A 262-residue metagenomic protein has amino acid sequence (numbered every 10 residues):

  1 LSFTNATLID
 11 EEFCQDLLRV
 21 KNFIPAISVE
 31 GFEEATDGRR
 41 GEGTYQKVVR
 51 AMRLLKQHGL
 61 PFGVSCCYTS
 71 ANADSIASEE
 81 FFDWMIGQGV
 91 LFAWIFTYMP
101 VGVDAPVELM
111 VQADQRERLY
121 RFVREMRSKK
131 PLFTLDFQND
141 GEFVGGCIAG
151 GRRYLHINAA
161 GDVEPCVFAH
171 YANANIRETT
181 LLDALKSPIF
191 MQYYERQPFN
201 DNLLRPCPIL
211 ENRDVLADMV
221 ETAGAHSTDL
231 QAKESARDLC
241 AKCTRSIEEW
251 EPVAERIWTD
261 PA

Functional and structural regions predicted by a protein language model:
L1-F96: Radical SAM/AdoMet-radical enzyme domain recognition
L18, K56, I86, R124 (+4 more regions): Alpha-helix boundary recognition
E34, F62, R153, E164 (+1 more regions): Glycine-centered loop/turn positions within well-structured domains that cap or flank conserved ligand/cofactor-binding
E42-Y45, M110-A113, E117, A174-T179: Short, conserved loop/turn and helix-capping segments at secondary-structure boundaries that abut family-defining
V49, E79, E117-R121, L182: Generic alpha-helical structural signal
A71, M99-P100, H170: Glycine-rich beta-alpha junction loops
Y98-P165, P206-V215: A C-terminal junction/extension of Radical SAM enzymes
F168-A262: Flexible mid-to-C-terminal extensions adjoining Fe-S/redox cofactors in radical SAM and related proteins
